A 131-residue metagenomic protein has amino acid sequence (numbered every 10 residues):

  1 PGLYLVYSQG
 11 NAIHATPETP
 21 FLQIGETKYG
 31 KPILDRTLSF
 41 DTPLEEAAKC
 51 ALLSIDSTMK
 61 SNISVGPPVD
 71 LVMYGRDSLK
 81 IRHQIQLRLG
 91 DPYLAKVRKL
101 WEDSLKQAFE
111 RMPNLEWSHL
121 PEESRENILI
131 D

Functional and structural regions predicted by a protein language model:
P1-D131: N-terminal nucleophile
